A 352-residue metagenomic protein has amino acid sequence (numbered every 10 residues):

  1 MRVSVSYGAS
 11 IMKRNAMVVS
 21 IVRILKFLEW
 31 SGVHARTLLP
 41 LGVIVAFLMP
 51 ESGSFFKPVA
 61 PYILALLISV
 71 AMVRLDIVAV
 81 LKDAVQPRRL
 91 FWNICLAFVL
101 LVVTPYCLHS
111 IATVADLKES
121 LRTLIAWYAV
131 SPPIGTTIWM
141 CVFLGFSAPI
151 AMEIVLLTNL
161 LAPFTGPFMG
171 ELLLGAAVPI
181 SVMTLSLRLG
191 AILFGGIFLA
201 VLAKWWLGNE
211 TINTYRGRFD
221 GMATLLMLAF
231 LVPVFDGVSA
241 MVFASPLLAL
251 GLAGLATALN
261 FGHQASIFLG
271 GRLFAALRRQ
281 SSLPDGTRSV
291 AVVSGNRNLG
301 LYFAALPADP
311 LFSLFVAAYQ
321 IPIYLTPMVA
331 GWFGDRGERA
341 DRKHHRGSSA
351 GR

Functional and structural regions predicted by a protein language model:
G8, M12-R352: Alpha-helical transmembrane segments of multi-pass small-molecule/ion transporters
